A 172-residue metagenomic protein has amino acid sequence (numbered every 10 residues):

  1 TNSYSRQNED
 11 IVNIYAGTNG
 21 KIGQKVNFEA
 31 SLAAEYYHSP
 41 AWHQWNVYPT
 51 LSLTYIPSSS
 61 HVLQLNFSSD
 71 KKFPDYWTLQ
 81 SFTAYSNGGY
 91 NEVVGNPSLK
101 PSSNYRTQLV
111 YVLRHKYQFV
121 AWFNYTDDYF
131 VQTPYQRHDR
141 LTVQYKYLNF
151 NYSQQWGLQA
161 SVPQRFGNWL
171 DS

Functional and structural regions predicted by a protein language model:
T1, A30-Y36, L51-L53, L65-S69 (+4 more regions): Transmembrane beta-barrel strands of outer-membrane/channel proteins
T1-S3, S39-Y48, Y76-A84, G89-E92 (+2 more regions): Outer-membrane beta-barrel translocator domains and adjoining extracellular loop/strand segments of Gram-negative
N2-N8, T18, S39-A41, L53 (+3 more regions): Outer-membrane beta-barrel proteins
R6-T54: Surface-exposed extracellular loop regions of Gram-negative outer-membrane beta-barrel proteins
V12-I14, V47, H61, Y105 (+1 more regions): Hydrophobic core residues within well-ordered beta-strands of beta-rich domains
G20-V26, Y55-S59, S103, L113-H115 (+1 more regions): Outer-membrane beta-barrel strand-turn architecture
V47-P57, H61, D139-K146: Long amphipathic alpha-helical scaffold regions
K71-Y125, V143-F166: Outer-membrane beta-barrel signature, preferentially recognizing the C-terminal barrel domain of Gram-negative
